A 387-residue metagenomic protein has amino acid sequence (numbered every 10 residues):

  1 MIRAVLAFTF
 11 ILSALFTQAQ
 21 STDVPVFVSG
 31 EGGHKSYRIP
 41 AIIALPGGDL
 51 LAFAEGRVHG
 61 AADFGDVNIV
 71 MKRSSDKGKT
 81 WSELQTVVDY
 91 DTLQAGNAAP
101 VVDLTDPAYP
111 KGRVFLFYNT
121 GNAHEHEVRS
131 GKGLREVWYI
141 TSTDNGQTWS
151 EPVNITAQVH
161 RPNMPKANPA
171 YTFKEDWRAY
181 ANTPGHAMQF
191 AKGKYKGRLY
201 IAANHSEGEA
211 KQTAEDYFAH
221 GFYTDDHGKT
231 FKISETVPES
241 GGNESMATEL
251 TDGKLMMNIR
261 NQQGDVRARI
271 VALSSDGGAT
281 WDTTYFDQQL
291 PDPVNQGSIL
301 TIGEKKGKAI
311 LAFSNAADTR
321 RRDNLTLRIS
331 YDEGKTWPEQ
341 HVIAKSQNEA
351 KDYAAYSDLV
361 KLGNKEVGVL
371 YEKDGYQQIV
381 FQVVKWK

Functional and structural regions predicted by a protein language model:
M1-T22: Bacterial Sec-dependent N-terminal signal peptides
Q20-K387: Asp-box/BNR beta-propeller blade signature and adjacent active/binding-site loops in extracellular glycan-interacting
